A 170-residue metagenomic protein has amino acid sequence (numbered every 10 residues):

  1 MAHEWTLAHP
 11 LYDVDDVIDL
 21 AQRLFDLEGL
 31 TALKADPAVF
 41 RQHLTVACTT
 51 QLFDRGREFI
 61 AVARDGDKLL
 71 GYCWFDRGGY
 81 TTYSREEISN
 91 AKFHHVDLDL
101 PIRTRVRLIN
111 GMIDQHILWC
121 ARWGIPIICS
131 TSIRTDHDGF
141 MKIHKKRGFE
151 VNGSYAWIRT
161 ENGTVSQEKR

Functional and structural regions predicted by a protein language model:
A2-A21: A short beta-loop-alpha structural element at the N-terminal edge of CoA-dependent acyl/N-acetyltransferase catalytic
D26-C48: Conserved GNAT-fold acetyl-CoA-binding loop/helix
A47-A61: A short helix-loop-beta-strand connector motif used in the catalytic cores of GNAT acetyltransferases and, in some
V62, K68-R77: Conserved beta-strand in the GNAT
G79-A91, E150-V151: A conserved beta-turn-beta hairpin within the catalytic core of GNAT-like acetyltransferases that forms part
K92-R105: A short, internal acetyl-CoA/4′-phosphopantetheine-binding micro-motif in the GNAT/acyltransferase core
I102-L118: Conserved acetyl-CoA-binding loop-helix of GNAT-fold acetyltransferases
M112, H116, I128-F140: Conserved beta-strand-loop-alpha-helix junction that forms the acyl-donor binding cleft
